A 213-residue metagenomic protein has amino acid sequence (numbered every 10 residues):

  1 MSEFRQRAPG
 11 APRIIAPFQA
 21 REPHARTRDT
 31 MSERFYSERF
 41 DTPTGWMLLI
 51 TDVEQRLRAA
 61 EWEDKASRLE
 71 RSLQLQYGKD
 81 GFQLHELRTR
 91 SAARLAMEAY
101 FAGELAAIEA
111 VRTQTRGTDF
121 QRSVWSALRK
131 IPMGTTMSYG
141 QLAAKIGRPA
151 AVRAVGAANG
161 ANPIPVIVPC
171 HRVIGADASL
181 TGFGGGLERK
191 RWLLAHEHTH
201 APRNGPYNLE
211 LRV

Functional and structural regions predicted by a protein language model:
E3-R5, I14-P149, H198-V213: Basic nucleic-acid-binding alpha-helical/helix-turn surface characteristic of O6-alkylguanine DNA
P9-G10: Compositionally biased, low-complexity intrinsically disordered regions
P132, P163-V166: Histidine- and aromatic-rich ligand-binding microenvironments
P149-V152, L193: LysM (lysin motif) carbohydrate-binding repeats in extracellular/periplasmic proteins that recognize
R153-N162: Regulatory, non-catalytic segments
V166-V173: Short Lys/Arg-enriched helix C-cap and helix-to-coil transition segments that create basic nucleic-acid-contact patches
A176-V213: …primarily DNA-binding HTH/wHTH and HhH modules…
